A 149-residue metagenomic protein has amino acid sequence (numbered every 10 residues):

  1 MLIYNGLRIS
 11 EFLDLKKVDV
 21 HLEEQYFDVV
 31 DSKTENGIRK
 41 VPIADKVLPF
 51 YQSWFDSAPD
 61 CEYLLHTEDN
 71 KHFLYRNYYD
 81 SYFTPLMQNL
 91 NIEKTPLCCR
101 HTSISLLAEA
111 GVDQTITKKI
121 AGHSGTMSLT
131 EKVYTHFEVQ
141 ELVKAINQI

Functional and structural regions predicted by a protein language model:
L2, L13, K118: The alpha-helix within a helix-turn-helix
N5, S10, D14-S53: Conserved tyrosine-mediated DNA breakage-rejoining catalytic core shared by Y-recombinases
N5, V41, A58-Y63, K71 (+1 more regions): Short, basic (Lys/Arg/His-rich) helix/loop patches that form interaction surfaces in the mid-to-C-terminal regions
E24, V47, S53, S57-P59 (+3 more regions): C-terminal secondary-structure termini that scaffold catalytic or DNA-interacting sites
Y26-D28, L64, T95-C98, V133: Conserved beta-strand positions that form and line the central face of beta-propeller blades
S32-N36, A121-Q148: Catalytic-site neighborhood detector that most strongly recognizes the C-terminal catalytic loop/helix of tyrosine
K33-S53, C61-T84: C-terminal catalytic core of Y-nucleophile DNA break-rejoin enzymes
